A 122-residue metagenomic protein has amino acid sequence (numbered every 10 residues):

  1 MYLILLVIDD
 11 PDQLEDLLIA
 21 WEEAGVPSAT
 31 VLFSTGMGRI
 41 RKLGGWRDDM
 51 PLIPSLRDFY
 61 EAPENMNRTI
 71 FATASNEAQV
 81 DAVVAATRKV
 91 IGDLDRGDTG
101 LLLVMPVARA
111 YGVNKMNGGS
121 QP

Functional and structural regions predicted by a protein language model:
M1-P122: Positively charged, small/polar-rich N-terminal and surface patches that mediate targeting and assembly and bind
